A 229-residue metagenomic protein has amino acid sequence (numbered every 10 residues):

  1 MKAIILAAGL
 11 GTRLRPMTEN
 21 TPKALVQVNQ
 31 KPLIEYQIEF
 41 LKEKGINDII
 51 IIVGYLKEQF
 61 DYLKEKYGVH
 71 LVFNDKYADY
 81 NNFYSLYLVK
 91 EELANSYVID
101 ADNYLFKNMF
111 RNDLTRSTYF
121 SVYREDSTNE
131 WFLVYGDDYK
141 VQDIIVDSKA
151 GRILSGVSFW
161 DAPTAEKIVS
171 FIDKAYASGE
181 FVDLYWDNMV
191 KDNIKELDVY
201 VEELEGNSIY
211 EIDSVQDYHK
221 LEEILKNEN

Functional and structural regions predicted by a protein language model:
M1-A3, L154-N229: Conserved alpha/beta core of the MobA/IspD/sugar-nucleotide pyrophosphorylase nucleotidyltransferase superfamily
M1-T18, G68, D198: N-terminal nucleotide-binding beta1-loop-alpha1 segment
K2-I5, K31-S96, S178: Conserved N-terminal catalytic core of the sugar/cofactor nucleotidyltransferase
A7, V53, D100, V122: Short beta-strand/turn micro-motifs composed of small residues that flank or help shape donor/cofactor-binding pockets
N20-E35: Short catalytic helix/loop segments, enriched in acidic residues and glycine and frequently bearing histidine
Q59, Y104-L105: A short, conserved beta-strand element in the Rossmann-like catalytic core that flanks the donor/metal-binding loop
N95-Y104: Short beta-strand-to-loop acidic/aromatic patch adjacent to the donor-nucleotide binding site
K107-E180: Conserved core of the sugar-phosphate nucleotidyltransferase
